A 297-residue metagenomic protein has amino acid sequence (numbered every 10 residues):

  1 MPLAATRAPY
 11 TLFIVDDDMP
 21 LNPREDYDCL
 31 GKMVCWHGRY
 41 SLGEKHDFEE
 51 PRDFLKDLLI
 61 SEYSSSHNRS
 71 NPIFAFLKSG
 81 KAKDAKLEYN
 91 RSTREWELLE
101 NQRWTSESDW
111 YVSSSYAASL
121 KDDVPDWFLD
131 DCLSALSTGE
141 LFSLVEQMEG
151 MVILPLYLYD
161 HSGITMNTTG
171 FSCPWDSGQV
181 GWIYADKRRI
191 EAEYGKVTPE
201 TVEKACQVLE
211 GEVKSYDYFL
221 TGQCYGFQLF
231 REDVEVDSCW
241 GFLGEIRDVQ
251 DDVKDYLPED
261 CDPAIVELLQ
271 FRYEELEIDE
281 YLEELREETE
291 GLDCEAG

Functional and structural regions predicted by a protein language model:
M1-G297: Acidic interaction surfaces
